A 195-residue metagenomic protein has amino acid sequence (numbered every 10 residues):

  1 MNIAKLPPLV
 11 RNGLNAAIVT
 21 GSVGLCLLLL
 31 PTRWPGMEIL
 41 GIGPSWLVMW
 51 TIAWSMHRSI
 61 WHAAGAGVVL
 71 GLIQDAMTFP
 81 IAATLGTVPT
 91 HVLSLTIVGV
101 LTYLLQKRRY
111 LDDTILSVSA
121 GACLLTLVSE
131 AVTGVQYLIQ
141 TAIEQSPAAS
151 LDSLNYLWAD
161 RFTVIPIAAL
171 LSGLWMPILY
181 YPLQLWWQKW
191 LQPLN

Functional and structural regions predicted by a protein language model:
M1-N195: Terminal, non-globular segments
